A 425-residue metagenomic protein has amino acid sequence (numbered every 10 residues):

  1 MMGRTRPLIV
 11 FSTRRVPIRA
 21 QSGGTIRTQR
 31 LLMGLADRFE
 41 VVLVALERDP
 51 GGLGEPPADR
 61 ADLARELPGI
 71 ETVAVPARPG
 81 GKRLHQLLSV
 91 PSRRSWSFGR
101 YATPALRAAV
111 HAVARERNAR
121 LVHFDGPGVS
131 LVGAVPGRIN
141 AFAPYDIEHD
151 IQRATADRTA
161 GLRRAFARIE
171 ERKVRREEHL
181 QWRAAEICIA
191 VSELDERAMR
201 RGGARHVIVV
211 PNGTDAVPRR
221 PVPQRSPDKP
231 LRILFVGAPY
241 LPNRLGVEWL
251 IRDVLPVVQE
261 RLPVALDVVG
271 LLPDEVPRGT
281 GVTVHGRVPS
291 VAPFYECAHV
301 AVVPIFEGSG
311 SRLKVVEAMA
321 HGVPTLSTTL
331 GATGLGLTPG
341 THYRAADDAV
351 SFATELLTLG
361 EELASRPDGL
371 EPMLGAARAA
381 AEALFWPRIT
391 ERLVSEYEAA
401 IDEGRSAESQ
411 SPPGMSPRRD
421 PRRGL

Functional and structural regions predicted by a protein language model:
M1-V73, E116-R117, R419-L425: N-terminal subdomain of nucleotide-sugar transferases
R14, P79-R100, A141-H179: Acceptor-binding helix/loop patch of EC 2.4 sugar-transfer enzymes, predominantly nucleotide-sugar-dependent
R27, R201, P211-E296: Conserved catalytic-core segment of nucleotide-activated headgroup transferases in glycan assembly
A141-F142, H149, A167-R219: Donor nucleotide-sugar binding/catalytic pocket of nucleotide-sugar-dependent glycosyltransferases
E186, P293-G310, H321-P324: Acidic donor-binding loop of glycosyltransferase active sites
K314-E317, P324-T328: Short hydrophobic beta-strand element within catalytic cores of glycosyltransferases and related nucleotide-activated
Y343-V350, T358-A364: Conserved acidic donor-binding segment of nucleotide-sugar-dependent glycosyltransferases
D368-E398: A charged, aromatic-enriched C-terminal amphipathic alpha-helix characteristic of glycosyltransferases across folds
